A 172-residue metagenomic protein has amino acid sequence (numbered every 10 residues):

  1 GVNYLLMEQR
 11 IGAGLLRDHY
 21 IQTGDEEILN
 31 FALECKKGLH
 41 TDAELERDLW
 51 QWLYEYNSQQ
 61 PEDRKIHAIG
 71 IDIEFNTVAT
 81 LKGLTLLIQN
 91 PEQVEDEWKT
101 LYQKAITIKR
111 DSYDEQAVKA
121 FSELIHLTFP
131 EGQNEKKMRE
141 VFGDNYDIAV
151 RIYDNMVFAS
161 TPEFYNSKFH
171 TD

Functional and structural regions predicted by a protein language model:
G1-D172: Structured catalytic-domain cores with a bias toward divalent-metal coordination
